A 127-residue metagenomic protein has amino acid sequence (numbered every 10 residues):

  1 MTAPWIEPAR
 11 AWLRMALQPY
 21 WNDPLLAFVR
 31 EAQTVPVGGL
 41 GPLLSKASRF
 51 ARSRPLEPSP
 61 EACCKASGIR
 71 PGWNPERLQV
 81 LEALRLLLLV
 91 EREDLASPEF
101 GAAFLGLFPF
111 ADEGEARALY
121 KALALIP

Functional and structural regions predicted by a protein language model:
M1-D94: N-terminal alpha-helical scaffold/docking segments in eukaryotic complex subunits
C63-A66, S97-L105: Amphipathic alpha-helical scaffolding segments comprising HEAT/armadillo-like alpha-solenoid repeats
A102, D112-E113: Short, well-ordered loop/turn elements at secondary-structure boundaries
L107-A111: Alpha-solenoid helical repeat architecture
L119-Y120: Hydrophobic core positions within HEAT/HEAT-like alpha-solenoid repeats
